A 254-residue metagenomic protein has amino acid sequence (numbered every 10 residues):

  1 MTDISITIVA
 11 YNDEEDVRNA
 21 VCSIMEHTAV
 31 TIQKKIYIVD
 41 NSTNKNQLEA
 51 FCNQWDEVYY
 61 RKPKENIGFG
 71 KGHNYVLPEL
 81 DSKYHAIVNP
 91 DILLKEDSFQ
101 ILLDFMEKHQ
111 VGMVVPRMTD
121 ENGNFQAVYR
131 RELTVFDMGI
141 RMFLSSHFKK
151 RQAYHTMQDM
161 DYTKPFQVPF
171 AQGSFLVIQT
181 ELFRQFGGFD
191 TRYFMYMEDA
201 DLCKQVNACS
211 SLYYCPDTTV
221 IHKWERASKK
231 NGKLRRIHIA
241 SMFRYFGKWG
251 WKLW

Functional and structural regions predicted by a protein language model:
D13-T28: Short, well-formed alpha-helical segments that are part of the catalytic scaffolds of diverse glycosyltransferases
S23, Y37-L48: A conserved acidic beta->alpha catalytic loop
P63-L80: Glycine-rich, basic loop-to-helix element that forms the pyrophosphate-binding segment of sugar-nucleotide handling
H85: Short aromatic/hydrophobic "clamp" motif used to bind/position activated sugar donors
L93-V128: Conserved donor NDP-sugar-binding/catalytic core segment of glycosyltransferases
L133-V168: Short, flexible, basic/aromatic active-site loop/helix in glycosyltransferases
D161-T163, P169-T219: A short, conserved alpha-helix in the catalytic core of glycosyltransferases
D201-K204, A208-W254: Active-site-adjacent helix/loop segment of glycosyltransferases that harbors family-specific signature motifs
